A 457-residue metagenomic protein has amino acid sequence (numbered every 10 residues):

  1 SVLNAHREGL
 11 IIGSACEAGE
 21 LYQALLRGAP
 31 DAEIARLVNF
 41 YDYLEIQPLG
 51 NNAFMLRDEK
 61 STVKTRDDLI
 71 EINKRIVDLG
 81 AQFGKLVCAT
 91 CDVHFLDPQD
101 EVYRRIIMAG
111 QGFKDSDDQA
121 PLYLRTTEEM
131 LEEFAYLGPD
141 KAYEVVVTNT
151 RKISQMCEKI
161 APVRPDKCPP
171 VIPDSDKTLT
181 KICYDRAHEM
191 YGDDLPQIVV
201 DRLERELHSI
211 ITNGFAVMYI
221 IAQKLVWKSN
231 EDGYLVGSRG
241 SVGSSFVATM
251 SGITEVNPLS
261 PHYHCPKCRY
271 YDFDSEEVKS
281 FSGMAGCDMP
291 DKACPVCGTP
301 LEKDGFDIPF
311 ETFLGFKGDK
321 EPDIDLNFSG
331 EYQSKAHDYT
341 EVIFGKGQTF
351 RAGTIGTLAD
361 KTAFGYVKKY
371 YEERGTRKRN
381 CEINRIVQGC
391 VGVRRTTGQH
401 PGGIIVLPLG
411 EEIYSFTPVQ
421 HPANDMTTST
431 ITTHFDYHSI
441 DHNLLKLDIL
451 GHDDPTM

Functional and structural regions predicted by a protein language model:
S1-M457: Alpha-helical scaffold/interaction cores of sigma-54-like transcription cofactors and many family A DNA polymerases
